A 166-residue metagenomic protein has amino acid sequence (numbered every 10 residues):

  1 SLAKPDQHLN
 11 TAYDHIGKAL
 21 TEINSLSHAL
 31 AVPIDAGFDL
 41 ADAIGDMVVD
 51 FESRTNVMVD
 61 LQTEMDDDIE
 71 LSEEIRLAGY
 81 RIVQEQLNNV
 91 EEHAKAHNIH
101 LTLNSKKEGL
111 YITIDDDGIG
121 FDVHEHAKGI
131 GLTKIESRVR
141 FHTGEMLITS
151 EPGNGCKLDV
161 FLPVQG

Functional and structural regions predicted by a protein language model:
S1-G166: Coiled-coil dimerization/phosphotransfer module
